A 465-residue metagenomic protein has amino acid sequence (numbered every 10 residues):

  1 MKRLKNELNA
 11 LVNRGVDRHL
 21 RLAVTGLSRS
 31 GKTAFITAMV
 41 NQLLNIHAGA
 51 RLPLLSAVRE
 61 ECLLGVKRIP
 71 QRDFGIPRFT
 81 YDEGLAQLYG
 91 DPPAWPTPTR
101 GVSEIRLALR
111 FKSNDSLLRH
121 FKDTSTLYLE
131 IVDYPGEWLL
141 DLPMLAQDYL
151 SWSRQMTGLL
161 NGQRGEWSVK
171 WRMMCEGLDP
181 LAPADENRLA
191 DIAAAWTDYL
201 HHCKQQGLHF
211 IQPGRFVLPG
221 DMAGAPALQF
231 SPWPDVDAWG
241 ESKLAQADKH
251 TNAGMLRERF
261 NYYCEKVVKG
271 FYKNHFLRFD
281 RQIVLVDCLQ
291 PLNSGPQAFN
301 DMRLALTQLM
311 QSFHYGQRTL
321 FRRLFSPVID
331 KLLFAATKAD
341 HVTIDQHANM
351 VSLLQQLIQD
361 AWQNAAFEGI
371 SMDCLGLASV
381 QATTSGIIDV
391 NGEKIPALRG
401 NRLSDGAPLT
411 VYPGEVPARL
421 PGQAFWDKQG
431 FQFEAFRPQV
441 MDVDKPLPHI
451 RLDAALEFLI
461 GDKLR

Functional and structural regions predicted by a protein language model:
E7-L11, V16, Q42-V328, T343 (+3 more regions): Switch- and interface-adjacent substructures of P-loop NTPase systems
L22-V40: Glycine-rich phosphate-binding P-loop
A23-T25, V284-D287, L333-K338: Conserved beta-strand segments of the P-loop GTPase G domain that flank and frequently precede/overlap
M39-L44, M144-Y149, F299, A348-L354 (+1 more regions): Short secondary-structure boundary/capping segments
A335-V342, L375-G386: Short, conserved secondary-structure transition motifs
H341-A366: GTPase G-domain guanine-specificity segment
W362, A366, I370-A378: Extended oligomerization regions of viral-like shell subunits
G369-M372, T384-S404: Long, charge-rich C-terminal accessory regions
